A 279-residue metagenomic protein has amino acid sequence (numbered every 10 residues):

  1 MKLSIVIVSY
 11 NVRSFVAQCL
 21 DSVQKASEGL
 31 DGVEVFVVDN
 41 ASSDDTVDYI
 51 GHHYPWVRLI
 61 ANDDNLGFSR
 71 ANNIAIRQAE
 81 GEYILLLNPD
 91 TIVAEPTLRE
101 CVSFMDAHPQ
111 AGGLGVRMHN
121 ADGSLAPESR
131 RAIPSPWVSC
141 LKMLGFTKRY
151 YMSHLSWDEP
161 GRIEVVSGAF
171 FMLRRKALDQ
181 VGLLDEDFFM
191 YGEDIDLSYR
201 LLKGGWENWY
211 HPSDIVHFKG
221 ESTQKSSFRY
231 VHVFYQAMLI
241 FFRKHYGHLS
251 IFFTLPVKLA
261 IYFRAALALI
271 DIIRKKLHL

Functional and structural regions predicted by a protein language model:
V12-S27: Short, well-formed alpha-helical segments that are part of the catalytic scaffolds of diverse glycosyltransferases
S22, G29-L30, D39-V47, D64: A conserved acidic beta->alpha catalytic loop
A61-A79: Glycine-rich, basic loop-to-helix element that forms the pyrophosphate-binding segment of sugar-nucleotide handling
I84: Short aromatic/hydrophobic "clamp" motif used to bind/position activated sugar donors
I92-E128: Conserved donor NDP-sugar-binding/catalytic core segment of glycosyltransferases
D122, I133-E164: Short, flexible, basic/aromatic active-site loop/helix in glycosyltransferases
D158, R162-D214: A short, conserved alpha-helix in the catalytic core of glycosyltransferases
Y199-K276: Active-site-adjacent helix/loop segment of glycosyltransferases that harbors family-specific signature motifs
